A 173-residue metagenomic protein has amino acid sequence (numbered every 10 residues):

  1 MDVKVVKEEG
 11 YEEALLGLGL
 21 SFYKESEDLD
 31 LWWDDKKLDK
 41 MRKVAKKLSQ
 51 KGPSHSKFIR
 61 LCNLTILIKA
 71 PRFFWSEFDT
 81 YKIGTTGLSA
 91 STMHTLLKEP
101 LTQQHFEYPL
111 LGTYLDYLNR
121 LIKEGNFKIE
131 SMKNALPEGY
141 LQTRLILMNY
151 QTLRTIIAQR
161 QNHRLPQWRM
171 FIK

Functional and structural regions predicted by a protein language model:
M1-K173: Family-specific signature for flavin-dependent thymidylate synthase
